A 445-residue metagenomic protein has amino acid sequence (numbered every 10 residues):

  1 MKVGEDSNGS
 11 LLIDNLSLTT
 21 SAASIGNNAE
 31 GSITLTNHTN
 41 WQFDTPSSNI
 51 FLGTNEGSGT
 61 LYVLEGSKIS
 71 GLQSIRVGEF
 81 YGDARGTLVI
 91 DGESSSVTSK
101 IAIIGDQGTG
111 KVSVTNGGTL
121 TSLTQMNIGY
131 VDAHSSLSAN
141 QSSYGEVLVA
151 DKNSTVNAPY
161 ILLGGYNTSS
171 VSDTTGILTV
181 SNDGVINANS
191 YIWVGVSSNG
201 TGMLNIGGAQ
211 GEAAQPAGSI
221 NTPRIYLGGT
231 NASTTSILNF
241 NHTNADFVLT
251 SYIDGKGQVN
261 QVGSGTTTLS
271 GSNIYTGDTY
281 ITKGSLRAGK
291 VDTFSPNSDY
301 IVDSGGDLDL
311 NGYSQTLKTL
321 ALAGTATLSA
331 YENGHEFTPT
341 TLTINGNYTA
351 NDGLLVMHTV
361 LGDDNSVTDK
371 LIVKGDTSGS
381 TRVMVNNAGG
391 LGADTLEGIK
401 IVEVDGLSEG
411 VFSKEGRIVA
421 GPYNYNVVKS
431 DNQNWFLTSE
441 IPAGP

Functional and structural regions predicted by a protein language model:
M1-E5, S24-G26, S48-N55, R76-Y81 (+5 more regions): Extracellular glycan-interaction patches encoded by glycine-rich segments
S7-G9, L16, S21-A23, A29-I33 (+39 more regions): The right-handed parallel beta-helix/beta-solenoid scaffold, focusing on the short coil/turn and N-cap positions
N28, H38, N55, G66 (+18 more regions): Generic structural motif
Y81-A84, A133-S142, N167-D173, S198-G200 (+4 more regions): Short, solvent-exposed loop/turn segments that connect beta-strands within catalytic domains and beta-strand-rich
N205-G207, A213-I220, S233-T234, N241-H242 (+6 more regions): Extracellular beta-solenoid/beta-roll
